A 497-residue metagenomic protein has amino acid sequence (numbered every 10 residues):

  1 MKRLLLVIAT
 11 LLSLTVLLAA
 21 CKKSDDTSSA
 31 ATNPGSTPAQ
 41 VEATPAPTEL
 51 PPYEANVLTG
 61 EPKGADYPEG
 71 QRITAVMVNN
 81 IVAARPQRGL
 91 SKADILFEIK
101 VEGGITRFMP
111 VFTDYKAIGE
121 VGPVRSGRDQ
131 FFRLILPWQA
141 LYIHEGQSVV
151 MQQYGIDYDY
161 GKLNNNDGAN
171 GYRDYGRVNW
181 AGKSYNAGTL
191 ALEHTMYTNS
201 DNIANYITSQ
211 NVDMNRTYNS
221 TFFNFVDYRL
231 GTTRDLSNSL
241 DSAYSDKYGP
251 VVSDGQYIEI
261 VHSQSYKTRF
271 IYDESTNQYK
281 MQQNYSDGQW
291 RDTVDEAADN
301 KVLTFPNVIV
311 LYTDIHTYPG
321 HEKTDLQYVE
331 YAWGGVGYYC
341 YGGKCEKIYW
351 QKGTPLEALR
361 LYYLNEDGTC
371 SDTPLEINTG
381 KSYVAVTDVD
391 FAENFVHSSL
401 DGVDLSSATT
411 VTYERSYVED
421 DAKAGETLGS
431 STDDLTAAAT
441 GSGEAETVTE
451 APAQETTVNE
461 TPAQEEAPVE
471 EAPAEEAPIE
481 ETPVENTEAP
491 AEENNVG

Functional and structural regions predicted by a protein language model:
M1-L5: Positively charged n-region of N-terminal signal peptides that target proteins for export
L6-T10: Internal alpha-helical transmembrane segments of multi-pass membrane proteins, especially GPCRs
L11-T15: Alpha-helical transmembrane segments
L17-A20: C-terminal motif of bacterial Sec signal peptides marking the signal peptidase cleavage site
K22-S24: Bacterial signal peptide processing site
S28-P45, D421-G497: Ser/Thr/Gly/Pro-rich low-complexity, disordered linker/stalk segments of secreted and cell-surface proteins
V41-F97, E102-S431: A surface/extracellular/periplasmic glyco- and lipid-processing/surface-interacting theme
